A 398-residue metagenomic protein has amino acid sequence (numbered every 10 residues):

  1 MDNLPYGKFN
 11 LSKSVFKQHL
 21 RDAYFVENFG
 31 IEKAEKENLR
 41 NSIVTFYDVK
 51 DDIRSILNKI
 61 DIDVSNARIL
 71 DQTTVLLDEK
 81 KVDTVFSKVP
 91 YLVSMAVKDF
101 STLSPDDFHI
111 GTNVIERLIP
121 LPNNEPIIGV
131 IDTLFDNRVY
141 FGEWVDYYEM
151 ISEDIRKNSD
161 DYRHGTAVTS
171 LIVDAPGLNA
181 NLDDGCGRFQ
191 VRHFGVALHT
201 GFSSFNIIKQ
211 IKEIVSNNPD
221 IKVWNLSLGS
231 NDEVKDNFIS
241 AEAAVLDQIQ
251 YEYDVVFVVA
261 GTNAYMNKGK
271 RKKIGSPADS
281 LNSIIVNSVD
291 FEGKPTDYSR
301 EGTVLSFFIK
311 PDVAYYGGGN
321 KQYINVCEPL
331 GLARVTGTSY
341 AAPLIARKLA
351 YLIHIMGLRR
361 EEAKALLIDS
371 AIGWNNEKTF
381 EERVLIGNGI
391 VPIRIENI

Functional and structural regions predicted by a protein language model:
M1-K36, S65, K81-G129, S152-D160: N-terminal domain-start motif of subtilase-like serine proteases
M1-L4, F9-H19, A23-A34, N38 (+4 more regions): Subtilisin-like peptidase catalytic core
S42-Y47, A67-K81: A generic structural motif
R117-E149, I155-S204, E252-D254, S280-N282 (+2 more regions): Subtilisin-like serine protease catalytic core
R117-N124, G185, F202-N225, D236-V256 (+2 more regions): Mature extracellular/periplasmic domains of secretome proteins
P126, D132-L134, Y140, K273-I353: Extracellular S/T/G-rich loop segment that most often corresponds to the catalytic His/Ser-adjacent loop
D154-T166, A333-L344: Gly/Ser-rich catalytic serine loop of serine hydrolases
M356-I398: C-terminal subdomain of the subtilisin-like protease fold in secreted/lumenal serine endopeptidases
